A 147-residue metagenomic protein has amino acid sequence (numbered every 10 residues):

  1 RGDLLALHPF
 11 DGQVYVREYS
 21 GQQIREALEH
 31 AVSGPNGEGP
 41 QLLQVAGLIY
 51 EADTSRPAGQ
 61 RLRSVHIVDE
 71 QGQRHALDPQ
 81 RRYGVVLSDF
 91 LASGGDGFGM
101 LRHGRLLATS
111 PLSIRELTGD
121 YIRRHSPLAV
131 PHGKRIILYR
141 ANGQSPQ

Functional and structural regions predicted by a protein language model:
R1-Q147: Feature captures C-terminal
